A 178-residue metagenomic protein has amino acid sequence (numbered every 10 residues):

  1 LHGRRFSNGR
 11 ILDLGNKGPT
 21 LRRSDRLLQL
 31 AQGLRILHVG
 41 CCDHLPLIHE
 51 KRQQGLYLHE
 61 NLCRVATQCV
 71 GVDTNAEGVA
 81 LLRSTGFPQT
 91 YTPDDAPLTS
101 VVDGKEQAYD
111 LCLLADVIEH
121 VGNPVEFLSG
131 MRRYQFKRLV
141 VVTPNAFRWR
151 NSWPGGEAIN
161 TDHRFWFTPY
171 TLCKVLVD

Functional and structural regions predicted by a protein language model:
H2-G15, T20-L21, L81, G122-D178: S-adenosyl-L-methionine-dependent methyltransferase catalytic module, highlighting the catalytic core
N16-R35, L45, R52-E60: Conserved alpha-helix/loop element of class I SAM-dependent methyltransferases that forms part of the SAM/SAH-binding
L28, A96-A108: Short amphipathic alpha-helix with an adjacent loop that forms part of the alpha/beta core around
G33, A108-Y109, F136: Local beta-strand N-terminus motif with an aromatic residue
R35, T67-Q68, R138: Residues at the starts of beta-strands that form the adenosine-phosphate
C41-S100: Class I SAM-dependent methyltransferase SAM/SAH-binding core
L113: A conserved beta-strand element that flanks and buttresses the S-adenosyl-L-methionine
D116-H120: A short His-aromatic
